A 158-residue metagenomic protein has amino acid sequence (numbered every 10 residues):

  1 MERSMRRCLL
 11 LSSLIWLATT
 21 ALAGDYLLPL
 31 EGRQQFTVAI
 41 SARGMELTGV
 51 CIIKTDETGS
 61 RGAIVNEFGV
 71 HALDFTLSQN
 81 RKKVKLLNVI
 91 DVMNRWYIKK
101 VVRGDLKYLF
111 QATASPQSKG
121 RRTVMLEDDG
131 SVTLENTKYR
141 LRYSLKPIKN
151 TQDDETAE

Functional and structural regions predicted by a protein language model:
M1, G24-L27: Short N-terminal helix-initiation segments at or just after the protein's N-terminus
M1-E2, N94: A general boundary/transition motif marking the beginning of the first structured unit of a protein
E2-L11: Bacterial N-terminal signal peptides that target proteins for export
L14-I15: Short, linear, compositionally biased motifs with a strong N-terminal bias
A18-T20: N-terminal signal peptide c-region/cleavage motif recognized by signal peptidases
A23-D25, T37-A39, V50, V70 (+1 more regions): Mature, soluble, non-transmembrane domains
Y26-G44: A short, Trp-centered hydrophobic/proline-enriched beta-strand micro-motif
T48-N80: N-terminal, post-signal-peptide region of Sec/Tat-exported proteins
